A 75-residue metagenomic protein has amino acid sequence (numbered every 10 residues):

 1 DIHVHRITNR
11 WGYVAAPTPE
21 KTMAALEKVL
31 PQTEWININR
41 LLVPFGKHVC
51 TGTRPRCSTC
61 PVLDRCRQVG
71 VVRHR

Functional and structural regions predicted by a protein language model:
D1-R75: Catalytic cores of DNA base-excision repair glycosylases
